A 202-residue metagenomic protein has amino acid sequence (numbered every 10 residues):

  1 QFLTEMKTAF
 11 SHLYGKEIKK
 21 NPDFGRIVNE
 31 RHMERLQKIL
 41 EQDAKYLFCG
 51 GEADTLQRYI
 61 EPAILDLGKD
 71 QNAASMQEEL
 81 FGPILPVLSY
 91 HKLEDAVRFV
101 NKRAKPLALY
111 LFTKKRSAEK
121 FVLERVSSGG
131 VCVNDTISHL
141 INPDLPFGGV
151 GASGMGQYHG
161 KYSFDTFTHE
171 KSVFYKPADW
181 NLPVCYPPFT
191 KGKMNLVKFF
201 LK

Functional and structural regions predicted by a protein language model:
Q1-Q71, K92-E94, V133, F199-K202: ALDH superfamily catalytic-core signature
S11, Y59-K202: Conserved C-terminal structural/oligomerization subdomain of aldehyde/semialdehyde dehydrogenase
